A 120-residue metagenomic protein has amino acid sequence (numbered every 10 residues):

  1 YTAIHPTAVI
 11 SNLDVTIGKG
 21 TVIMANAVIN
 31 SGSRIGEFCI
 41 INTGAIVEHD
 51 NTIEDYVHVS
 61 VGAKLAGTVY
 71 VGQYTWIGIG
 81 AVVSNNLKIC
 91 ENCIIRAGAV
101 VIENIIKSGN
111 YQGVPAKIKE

Functional and structural regions predicted by a protein language model:
Y1-G44: Extended, small-residue-rich solenoid/repeat segments and analogous flexible loops that form exposed scaffolds
T43, T52-D55, S60-E120: Glycine-rich hexapeptide-repeat left-handed beta-helix
